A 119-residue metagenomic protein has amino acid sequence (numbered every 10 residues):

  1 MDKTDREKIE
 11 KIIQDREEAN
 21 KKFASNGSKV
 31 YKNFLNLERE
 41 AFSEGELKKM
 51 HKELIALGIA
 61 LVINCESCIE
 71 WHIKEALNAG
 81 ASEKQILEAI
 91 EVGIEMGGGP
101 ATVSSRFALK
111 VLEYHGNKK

Functional and structural regions predicted by a protein language model:
M1-H51, S104-K119: Acidic, glycine/proline-rich low-complexity segments that act as flexible tails and inter-domain linkers
S28, S67, S82, E95-T102: Alpha-helix boundary/capping and short turn/kink residues
F34, E38, L54-L61, A89-M96: Short alpha-helical scaffolding segments that buttress acidic/His motifs in well-ordered protein cores
E40-S43, K74, N78, E95: General structural signal for alpha-helix termini and helix-helix connectors
G45, G58, G80, G97-G99: Glycine-centered flexibility sites
M50-L54, C68: Short connector loops at helix/strand junctions that flank enzyme active sites, especially segments positioning acidic
L61-A89: Mid-chain, well-packed structural core segment of small domains
L87-K110: C-terminal structural segments of small proteins and small subunits
